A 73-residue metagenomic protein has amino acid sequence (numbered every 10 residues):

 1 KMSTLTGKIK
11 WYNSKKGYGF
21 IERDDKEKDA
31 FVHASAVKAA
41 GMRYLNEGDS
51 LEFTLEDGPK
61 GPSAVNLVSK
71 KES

Functional and structural regions predicted by a protein language model:
M2, G48, E72-S73: Intrinsic disorder/low-complexity segments enriched in polar/small residues
S3-S35, G41-M42, N66: S1/OB-fold single-stranded RNA-binding interface
Y12, T54-G58: Short beta-strand micro-motifs enriched in acidic
F20, E52-F53: Short, hydrophobic/aromatic-rich beta-strand segments within well-structured domains
A39-E52: Short nucleic-acid-contacting surface segments enriched for D/E, G, S/T with interspersed K/R
D57-S73: OB-fold/S1-family single-stranded nucleic acid-binding modules
